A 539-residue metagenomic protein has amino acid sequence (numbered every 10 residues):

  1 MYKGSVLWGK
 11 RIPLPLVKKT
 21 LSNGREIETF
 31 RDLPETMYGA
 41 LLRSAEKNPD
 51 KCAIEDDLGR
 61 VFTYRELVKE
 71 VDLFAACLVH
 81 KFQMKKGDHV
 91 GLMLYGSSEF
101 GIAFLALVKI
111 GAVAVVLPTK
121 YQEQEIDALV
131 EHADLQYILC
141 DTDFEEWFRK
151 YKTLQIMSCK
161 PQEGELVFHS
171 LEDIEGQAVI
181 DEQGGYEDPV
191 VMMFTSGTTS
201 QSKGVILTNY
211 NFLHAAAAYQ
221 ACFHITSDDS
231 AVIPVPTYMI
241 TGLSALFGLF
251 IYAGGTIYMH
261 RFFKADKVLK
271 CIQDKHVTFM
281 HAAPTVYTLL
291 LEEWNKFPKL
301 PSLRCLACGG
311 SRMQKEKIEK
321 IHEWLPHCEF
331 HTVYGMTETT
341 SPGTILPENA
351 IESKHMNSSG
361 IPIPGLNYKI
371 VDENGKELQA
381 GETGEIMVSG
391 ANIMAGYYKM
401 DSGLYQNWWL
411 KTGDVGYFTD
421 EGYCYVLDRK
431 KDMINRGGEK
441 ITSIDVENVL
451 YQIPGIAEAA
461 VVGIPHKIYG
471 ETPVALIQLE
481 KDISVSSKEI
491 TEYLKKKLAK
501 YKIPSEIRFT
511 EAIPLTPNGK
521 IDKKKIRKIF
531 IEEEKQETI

Functional and structural regions predicted by a protein language model:
K18-K19, D143-Y186: ANL superfamily adenylate-forming
L33, L42, D50-S97, G101-L105 (+1 more regions): Conserved AMP-binding/adenylate-forming core of the ANL superfamily
P49-D50, G176-F194, S200-Q201, H224-S230: Conserved pre-ATP/AMP-binding loop-to-beta segment of ANL
V68-A76, V205-T226, P234, S244 (+1 more regions): Conserved structural elements of the adenylate-forming
G111, L213-S230, I240-T278, E293: Conserved AMP-binding/adenylation subdomain of ANL enzymes
V277-A282, E292-K354: Gly/Ser/Thr-rich phosphate-binding loop
M280, G390, G396, V415-K502 (+2 more regions): AMP-binding/adenylate-forming catalytic core of the ANL superfamily
I361-G365, K376-N407, E439-I441: Conserved ATP/PPi-binding loop(s) of AMP-dependent carboxylate-activating enzymes
